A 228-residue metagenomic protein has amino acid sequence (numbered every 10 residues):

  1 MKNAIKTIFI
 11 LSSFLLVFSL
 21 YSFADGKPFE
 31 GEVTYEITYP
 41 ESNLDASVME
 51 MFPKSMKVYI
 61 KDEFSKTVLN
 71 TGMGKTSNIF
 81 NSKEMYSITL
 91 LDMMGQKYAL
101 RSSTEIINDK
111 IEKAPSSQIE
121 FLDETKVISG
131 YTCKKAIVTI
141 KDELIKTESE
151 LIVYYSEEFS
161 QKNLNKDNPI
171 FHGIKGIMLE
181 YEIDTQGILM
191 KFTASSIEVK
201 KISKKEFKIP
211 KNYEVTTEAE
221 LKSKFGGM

Functional and structural regions predicted by a protein language model:
M1-P28: Bacterial Sec-dependent N-terminal signal peptides
F23-M228: Extended soluble regions of mature proteins
